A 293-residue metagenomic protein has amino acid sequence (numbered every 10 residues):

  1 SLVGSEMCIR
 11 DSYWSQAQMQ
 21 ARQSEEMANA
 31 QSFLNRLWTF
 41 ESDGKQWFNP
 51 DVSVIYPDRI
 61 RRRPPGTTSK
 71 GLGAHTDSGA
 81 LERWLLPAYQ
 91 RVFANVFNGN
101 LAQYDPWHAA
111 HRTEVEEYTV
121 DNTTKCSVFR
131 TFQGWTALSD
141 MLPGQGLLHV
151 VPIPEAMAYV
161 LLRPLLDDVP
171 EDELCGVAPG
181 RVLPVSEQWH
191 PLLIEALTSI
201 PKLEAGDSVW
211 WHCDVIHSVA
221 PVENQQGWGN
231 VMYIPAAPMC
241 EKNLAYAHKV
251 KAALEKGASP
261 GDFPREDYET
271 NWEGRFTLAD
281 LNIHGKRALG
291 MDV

Functional and structural regions predicted by a protein language model:
L2-I9: Short, small-residue-biased leader/transition segments that mark boundaries at the very start of proteins
R10-C126, L138: Signature of the catalytic double-stranded beta-helix
Q20, S24, S53, S127-R130 (+3 more regions): Active-site-proximal structural scaffolding
P57, T131-Q133, V231: Broad gene-expression machinery/nucleic-acid interaction feature
R59-G66, S78-A80, T136-L142, P152-E155 (+2 more regions): Short, flexible loop/turn elements at secondary-structure junctions
R91-H212: Double-stranded beta-helix
L165-I216, A220-V293: Conserved double-stranded beta-helix
